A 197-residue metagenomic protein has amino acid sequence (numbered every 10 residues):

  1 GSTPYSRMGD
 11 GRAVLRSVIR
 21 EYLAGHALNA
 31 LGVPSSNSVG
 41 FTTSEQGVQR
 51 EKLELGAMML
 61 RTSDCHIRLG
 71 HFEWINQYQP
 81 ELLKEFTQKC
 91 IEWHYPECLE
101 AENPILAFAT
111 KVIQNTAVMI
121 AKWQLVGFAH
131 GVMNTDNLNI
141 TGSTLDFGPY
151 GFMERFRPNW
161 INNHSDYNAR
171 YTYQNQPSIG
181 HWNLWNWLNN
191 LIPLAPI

Functional and structural regions predicted by a protein language model:
G1-E102, T141-S143, N183: Conserved ATP-binding subdomain of kinase catalytic cores across diverse folds
E21-Y22, A117-H130: Active-site alpha-helical segments that house and flank conserved acidic catalytic motifs for diphosphate chemistry
A27, E85, K89, V118 (+3 more regions): Alpha-helical scaffold segments in soluble metabolic enzymes
G47, L53-G56, L125-H130, N134-P193: Catalytic activation segment of kinase domains across protein kinase-like and atypical kinase folds
L83, T116, G180: Aromatic/hydrophobic pocket-lining residues that form the small-molecule binding cavity in soluble enzyme cores
E100-T110: Membrane-interfacial amphipathic/re-entrant helices at transmembrane-helix boundaries
I197: Helix-loop elements that line ligand-binding/catalytic pockets
